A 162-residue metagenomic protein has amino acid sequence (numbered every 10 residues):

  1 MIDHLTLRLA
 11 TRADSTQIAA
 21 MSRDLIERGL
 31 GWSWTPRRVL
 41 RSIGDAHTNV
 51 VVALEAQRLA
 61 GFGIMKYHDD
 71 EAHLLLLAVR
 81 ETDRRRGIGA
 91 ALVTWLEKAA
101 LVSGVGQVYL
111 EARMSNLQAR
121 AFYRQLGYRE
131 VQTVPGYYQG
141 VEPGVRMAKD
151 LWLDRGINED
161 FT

Functional and structural regions predicted by a protein language model:
H4-L5, L9-R84, V93-A99, S103 (+3 more regions): Acetyl-CoA-dependent GNAT
R41-G44, A119, E142-P143: Short Asp/Glu-rich motifs
D70, Y109-E111, R124, R129-R146: Conserved catalytic-core motifs of GNAT/GCN5-like acyltransferases
V79, R113-M114: Short amphipathic helical patch at the helix-1/turn junction of helix-turn-helix
G87-G89: Conserved G/P- and acidic residue-centered "switch" motifs that form tight phosphate/ATP-binding loops in soluble
V93, N116-A119, G136-V141: Short glycine/proline-centered loop/turn elements that form peptide/ligand docking sites
